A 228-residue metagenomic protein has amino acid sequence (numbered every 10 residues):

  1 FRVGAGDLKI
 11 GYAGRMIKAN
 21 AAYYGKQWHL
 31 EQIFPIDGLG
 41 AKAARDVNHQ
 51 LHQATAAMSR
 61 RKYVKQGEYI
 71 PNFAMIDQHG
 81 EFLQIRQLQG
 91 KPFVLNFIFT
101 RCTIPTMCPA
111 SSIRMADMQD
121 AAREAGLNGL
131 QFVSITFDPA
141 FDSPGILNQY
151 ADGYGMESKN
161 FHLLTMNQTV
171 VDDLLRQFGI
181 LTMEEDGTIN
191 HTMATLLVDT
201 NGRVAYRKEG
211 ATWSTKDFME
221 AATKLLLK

Functional and structural regions predicted by a protein language model:
R2-K18: Short nucleic-acid-contacting surface segments enriched for D/E, G, S/T with interspersed K/R
A13, P35-I85, I113, D117-D120: N-terminal "domain-start" segment that seeds a small globular fold
N20-H29, F34: Short, charged beta-turn/beta-strand-edge "cap" motif at the junction between a beta-strand and an adjacent loop
A22-Y24, F99-T100, F137-D138, M156 (+3 more regions): Solvent-exposed coil/turn segments that connect beta secondary-structure elements in extracytoplasmic/periplasmic
P71, K159-F161, D172, R176-L196: Structural micro-motif
P71, L83-R114: Short active-site neighborhood of thiol/selenol oxidoreductases, capturing the structured segment around
A110-L174: Structural microenvironment flanking redox-active thiols in thiol-disulfide oxidoreductases
D120, L181-K228: Thiol-/selenol-based redox modules, centered on thioredoxin-like and closely related oxidoreductase domains
